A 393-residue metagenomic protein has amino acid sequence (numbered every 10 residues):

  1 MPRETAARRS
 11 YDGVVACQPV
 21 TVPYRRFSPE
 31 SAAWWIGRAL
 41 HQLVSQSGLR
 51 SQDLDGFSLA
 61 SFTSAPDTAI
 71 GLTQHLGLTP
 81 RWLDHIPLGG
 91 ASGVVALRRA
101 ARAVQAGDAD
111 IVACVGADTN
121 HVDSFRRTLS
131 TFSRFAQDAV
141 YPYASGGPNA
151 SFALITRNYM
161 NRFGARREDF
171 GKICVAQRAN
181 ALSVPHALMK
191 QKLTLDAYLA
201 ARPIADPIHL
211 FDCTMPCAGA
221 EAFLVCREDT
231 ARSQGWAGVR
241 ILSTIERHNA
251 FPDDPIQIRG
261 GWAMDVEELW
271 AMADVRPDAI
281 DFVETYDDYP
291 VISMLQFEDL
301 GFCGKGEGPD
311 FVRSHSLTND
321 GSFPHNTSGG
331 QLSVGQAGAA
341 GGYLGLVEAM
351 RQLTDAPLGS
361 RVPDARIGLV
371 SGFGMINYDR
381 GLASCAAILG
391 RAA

Functional and structural regions predicted by a protein language model:
P2-A33, D138, K172, P203-M264 (+6 more regions): Condensing-enzyme catalytic core mediating Claisen C-C bond formation in acyl metabolism
P2-A91, R99, Y159-R166, L188-A197 (+3 more regions): Conserved active-site "lid/cap" helical segment
R9-S10, S61-V115, T119-S151, M189-C213 (+3 more regions): Conserved catalytic cysteine-centered active-site region of acyl-thioester-dependent Claisen-condensing enzymes
A16-C17, S51-A60, L83-H85, V112-A117 (+6 more regions): Beta-strand segments within the central parallel beta-sheet cores of soluble alpha/beta enzyme folds
S64-T73, D253-Q257, D287-D310, G321 (+2 more regions): Short glycine/threonine-rich loop-to-helix capping motif typified by GTGT followed within a few residues by an Asp-Pro
L88-D118, N149-S183, F223-D229, Q336-P357: Active-site-proximal alpha-helical scaffold in enzymes
R157-C217, A231: Internal metal/ion-chelating core segments
E267-V291, D299-F302, Q331-A337: Extended C-terminal subregions enriched in glycine
